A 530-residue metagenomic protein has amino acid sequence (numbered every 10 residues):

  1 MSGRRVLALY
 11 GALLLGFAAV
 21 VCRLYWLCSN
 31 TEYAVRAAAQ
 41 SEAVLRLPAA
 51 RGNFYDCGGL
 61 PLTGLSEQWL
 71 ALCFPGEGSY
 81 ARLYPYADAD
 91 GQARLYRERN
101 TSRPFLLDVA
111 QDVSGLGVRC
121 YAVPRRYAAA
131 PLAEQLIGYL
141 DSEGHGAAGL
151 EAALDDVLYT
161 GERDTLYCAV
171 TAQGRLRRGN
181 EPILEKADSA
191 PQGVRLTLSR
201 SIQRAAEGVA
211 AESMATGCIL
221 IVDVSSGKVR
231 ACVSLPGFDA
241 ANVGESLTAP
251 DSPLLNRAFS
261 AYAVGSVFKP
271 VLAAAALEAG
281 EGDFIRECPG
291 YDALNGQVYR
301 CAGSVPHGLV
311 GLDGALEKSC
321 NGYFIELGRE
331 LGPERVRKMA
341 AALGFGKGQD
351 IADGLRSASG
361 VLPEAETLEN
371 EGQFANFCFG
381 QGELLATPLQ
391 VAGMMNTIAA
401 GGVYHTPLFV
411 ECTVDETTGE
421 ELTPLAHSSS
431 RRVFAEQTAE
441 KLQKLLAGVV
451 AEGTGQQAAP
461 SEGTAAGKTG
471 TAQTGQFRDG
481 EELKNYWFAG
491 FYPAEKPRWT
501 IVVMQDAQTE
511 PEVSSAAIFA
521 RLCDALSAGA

Functional and structural regions predicted by a protein language model:
M1-V243, R337-A342, P460, F477 (+1 more regions): Periplasmic/cell-envelope proteins involved in peptidoglycan metabolism and beta-lactam response
P61-T63, D223-S266, V271-A507: Beta-lactam-recognizing serine transpeptidase/beta-lactamase-like catalytic domain environment
